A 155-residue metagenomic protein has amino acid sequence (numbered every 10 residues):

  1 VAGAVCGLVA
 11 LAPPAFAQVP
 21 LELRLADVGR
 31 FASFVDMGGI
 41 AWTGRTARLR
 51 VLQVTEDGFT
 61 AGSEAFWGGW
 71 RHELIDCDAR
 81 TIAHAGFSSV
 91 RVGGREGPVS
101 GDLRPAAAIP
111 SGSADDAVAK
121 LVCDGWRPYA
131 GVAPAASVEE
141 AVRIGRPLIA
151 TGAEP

Functional and structural regions predicted by a protein language model:
V1-A2, G152: Accessible peptide chain termini
A2-A12: Bacterial N-terminal signal peptides
A15-P155: N-terminal secretory-pathway/extracellular module detecting exported/lumenal segments and adjacent signal-anchor/first
